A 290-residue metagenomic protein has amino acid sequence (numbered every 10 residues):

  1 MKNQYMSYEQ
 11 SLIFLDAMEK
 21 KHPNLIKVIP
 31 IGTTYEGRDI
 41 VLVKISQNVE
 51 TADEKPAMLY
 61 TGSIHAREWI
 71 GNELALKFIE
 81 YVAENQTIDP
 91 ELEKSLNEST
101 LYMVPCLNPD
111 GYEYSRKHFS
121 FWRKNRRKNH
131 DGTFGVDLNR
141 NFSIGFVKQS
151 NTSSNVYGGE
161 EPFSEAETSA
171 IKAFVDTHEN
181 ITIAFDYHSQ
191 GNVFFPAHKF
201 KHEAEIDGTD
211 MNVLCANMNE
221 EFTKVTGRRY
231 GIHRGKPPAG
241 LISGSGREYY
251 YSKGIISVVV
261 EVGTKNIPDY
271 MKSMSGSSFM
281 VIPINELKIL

Functional and structural regions predicted by a protein language model:
M1-D39: Short glycine- and acidic-rich boundary segments immediately preceding or forming the N-terminal edge of structured
S11-F14, I70-F78, S95, F134 (+4 more regions): Stable alpha-helical elements in mature extracytoplasmic
F14-K21, Y81-N85, C106, F174-H178 (+2 more regions): Structured segments of extracytoplasmic/periplasmic soluble domains in secreted or envelope-associated proteins
N24-I26, R38-I40, K55-A57, N97-Y102 (+2 more regions): Loop/turn elements at helix/coil->beta-strand transitions in domains of secreted/extracellular proteins
G37, K55-L76: Short HxH-centered metal-ligating active-site micro-motif
L42-D53, S63: Short beta-strand-to-loop junctions in surface cap/lid or active-site-entrance loops
I70-S115: Short helix-loop-beta-strand segments that form the rim/entrance of peptidase-like active sites
W122-D131, G135-D137, F142-L290: Metallocarboxypeptidase
